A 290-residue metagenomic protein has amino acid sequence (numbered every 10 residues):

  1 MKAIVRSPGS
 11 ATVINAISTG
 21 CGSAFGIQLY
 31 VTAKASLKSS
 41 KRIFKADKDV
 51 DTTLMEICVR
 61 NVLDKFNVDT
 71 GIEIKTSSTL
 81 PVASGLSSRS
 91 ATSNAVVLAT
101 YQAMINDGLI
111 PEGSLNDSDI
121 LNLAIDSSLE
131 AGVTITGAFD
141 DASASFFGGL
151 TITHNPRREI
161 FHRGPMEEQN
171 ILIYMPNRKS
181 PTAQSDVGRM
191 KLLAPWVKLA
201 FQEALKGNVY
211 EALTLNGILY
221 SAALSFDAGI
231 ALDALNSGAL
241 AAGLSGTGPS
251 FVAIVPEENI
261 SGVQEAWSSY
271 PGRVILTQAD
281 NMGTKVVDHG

Functional and structural regions predicted by a protein language model:
M1-S84, A266, Q278-G290: ATP-binding N-lobe of GHMP and related small-molecule kinases
G9-T12, S18, G26, A83-S93 (+2 more regions): FAD-binding core of FAD-dependent oxidoreductases, characterized by glycine-rich FAD pyrophosphate-binding loops
L37, P176, A253-E257: Short beta-strand-to-loop capping motifs
E73-T76, I110-S127, T214-L215: Beta-strand segments within the central parallel beta-sheet cores of soluble alpha/beta enzyme folds
L86-G113, D117, G148: DPxDG-like acidic metal-binding loop motif
D117-F161: Alpha/beta catalytic cores of group-transfer enzymes, especially the acyltransferase/condensing modules of polyketide
P165-F226, L232: Acyltransferase
L205-G290: Glycine-rich, charge-dense phosphate/pyrophosphate-binding loop(s) and the adjacent flexible "lid"/catalytic subdomain
